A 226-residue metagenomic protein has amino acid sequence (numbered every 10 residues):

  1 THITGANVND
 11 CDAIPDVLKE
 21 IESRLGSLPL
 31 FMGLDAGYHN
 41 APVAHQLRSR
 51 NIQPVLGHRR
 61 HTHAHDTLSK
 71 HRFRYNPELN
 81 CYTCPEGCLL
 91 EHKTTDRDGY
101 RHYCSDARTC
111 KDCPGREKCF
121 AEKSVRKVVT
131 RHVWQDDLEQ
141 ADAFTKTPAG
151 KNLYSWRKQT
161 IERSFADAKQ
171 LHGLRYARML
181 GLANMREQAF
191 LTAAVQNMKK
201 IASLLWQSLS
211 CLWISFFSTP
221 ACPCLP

Functional and structural regions predicted by a protein language model:
T1-P226: Anion-binding and metal-coordination hotspots
